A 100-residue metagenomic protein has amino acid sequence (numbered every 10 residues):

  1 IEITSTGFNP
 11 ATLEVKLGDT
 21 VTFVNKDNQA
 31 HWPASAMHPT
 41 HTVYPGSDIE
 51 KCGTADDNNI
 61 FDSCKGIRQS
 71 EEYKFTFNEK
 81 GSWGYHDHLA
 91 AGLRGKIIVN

Functional and structural regions predicted by a protein language model:
I1-N100: Extracytoplasmic copper-binding redox domains, predominantly the cupredoxin/blue-copper superfamily
